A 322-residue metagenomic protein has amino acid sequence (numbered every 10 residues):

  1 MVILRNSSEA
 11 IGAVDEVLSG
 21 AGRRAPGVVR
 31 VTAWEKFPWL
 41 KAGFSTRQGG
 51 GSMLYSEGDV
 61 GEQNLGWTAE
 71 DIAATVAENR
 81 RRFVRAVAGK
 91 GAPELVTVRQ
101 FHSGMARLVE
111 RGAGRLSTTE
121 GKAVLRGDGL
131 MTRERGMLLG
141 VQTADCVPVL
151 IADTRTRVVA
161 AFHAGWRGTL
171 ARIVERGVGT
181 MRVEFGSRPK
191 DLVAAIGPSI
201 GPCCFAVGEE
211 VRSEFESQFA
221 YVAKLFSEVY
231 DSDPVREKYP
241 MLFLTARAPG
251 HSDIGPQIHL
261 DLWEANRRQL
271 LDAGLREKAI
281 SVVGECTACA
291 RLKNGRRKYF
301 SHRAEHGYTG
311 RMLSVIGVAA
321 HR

Functional and structural regions predicted by a protein language model:
M1-R322: Active-site microenvironment for binding and transforming phosphate-containing groups
